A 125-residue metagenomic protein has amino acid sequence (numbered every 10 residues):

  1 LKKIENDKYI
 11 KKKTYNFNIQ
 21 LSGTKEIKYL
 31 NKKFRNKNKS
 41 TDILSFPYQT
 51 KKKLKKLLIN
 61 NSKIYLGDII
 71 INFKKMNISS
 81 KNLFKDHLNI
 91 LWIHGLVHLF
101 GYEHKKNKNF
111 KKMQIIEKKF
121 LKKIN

Functional and structural regions predicted by a protein language model:
L1-W92, V97-N125: An acidic/histidine-cluster motif and surrounding catalytic segment that typifies divalent-metal-assisted enzyme active
